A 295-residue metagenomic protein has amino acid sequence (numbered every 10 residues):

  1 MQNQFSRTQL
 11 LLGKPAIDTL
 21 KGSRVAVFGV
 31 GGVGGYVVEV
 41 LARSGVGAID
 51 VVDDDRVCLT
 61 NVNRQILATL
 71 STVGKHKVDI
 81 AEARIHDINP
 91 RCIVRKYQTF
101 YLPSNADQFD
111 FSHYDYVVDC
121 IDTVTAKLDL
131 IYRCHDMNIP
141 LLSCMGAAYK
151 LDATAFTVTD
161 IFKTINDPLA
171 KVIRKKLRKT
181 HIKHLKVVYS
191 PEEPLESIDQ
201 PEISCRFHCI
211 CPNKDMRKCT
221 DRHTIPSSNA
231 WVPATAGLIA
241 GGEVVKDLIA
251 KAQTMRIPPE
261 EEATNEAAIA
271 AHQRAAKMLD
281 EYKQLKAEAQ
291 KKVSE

Functional and structural regions predicted by a protein language model:
M1-A26, H272-A275, E281-E295: N-terminal charged helix/coil linker that caps or initiates catalytic domains
V27-G29, V52: Conserved N-terminal Rossmann-fold NAD(P)-binding element of oxidoreductases
V33-G34: Hydrophobic/small residue at the entry helix of a nucleotide-binding pocket
V46, V51-N89: Glycine-rich phosphate-binding loop and adjoining beta1-alpha1-beta2 segment of Rossmann-like nucleotide-binding folds
Q98-A106: Conserved SAM/SAH-binding loop
S112-H113, A126, L141, L151 (+2 more regions): Glycine-rich phosphate/adenylate-binding loop
C120-I121, C144: Short, well-ordered coil/turn residues at beta-beta hairpins and beta-strand->alpha-helix junctions within
